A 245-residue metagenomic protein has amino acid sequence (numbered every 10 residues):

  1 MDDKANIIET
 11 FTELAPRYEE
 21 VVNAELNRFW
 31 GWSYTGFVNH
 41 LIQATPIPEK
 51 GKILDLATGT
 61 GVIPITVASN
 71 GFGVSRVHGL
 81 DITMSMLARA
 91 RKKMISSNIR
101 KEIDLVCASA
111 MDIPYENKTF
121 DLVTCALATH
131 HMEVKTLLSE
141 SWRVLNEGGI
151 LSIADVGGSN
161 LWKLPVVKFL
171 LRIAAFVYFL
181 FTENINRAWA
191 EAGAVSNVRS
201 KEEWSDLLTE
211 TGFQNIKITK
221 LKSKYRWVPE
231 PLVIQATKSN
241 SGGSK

Functional and structural regions predicted by a protein language model:
M1-I47, T66: Conserved class I S-adenosyl-L-methionine
L54-L56, T60-D112: Class I SAM-dependent methyltransferase SAM/SAH-binding core
M111-V123: A short acidic, Gly/Pro-enriched loop at the edge of an enzyme's catalytic core that lines a small-molecule cofactor
L122-K135: A short SAM/SAH-binding and catalytic strip from SAM-dependent methyltransferases
T136-E147: A short glycine-rich, Lys/Arg-flanked "PGG" loop and its adjoining helix->strand segment in the class I
G149-V156: Conserved beta-strand signature within the Rossmann-like core of class I S-adenosyl-L-methionine
V156-T211, I216-K224: C-terminal alpha-helical "lid/dimerization" subdomain adjacent to the S-adenosyl-L-methionine
T211-Q214, K220-K245: Core SAM-dependent methyltransferase catalytic element
